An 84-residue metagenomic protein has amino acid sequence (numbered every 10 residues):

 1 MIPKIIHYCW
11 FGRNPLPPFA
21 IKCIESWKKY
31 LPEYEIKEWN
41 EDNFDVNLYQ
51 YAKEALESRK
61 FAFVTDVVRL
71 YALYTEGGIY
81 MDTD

Functional and structural regions predicted by a protein language model:
M1-Q50: N-terminal anchoring/stem segment of glycosyltransferases
E38, M81-D82: Hydrophobic residues in well-ordered beta-strands that form the structural core
Y51-M81: A conserved donor-nucleotide-binding helix/loop in the catalytic core of Leloir-type glycosyltransferases
